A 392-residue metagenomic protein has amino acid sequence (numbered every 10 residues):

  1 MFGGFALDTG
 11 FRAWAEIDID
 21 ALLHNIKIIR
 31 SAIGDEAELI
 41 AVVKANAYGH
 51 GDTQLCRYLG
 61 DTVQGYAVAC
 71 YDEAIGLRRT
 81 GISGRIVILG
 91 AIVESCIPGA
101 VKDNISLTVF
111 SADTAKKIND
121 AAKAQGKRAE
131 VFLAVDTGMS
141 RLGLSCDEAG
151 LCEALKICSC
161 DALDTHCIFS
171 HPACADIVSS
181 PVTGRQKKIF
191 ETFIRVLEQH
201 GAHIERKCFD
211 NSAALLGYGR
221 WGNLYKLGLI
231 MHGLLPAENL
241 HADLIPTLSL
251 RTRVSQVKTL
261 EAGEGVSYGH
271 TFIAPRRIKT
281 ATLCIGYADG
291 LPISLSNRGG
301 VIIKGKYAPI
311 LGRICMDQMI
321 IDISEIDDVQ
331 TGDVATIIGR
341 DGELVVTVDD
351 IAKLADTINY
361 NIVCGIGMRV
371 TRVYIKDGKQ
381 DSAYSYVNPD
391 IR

Functional and structural regions predicted by a protein language model:
F2, D8, A13-I17, A21-H24 (+3 more regions): Active-site-proximal beta-alpha core segment in soluble small-molecule metabolic enzymes
F2-L23, S31, E73, I92-E94 (+3 more regions): Active-site anion/phosphate-binding pocket segments in diverse small-molecule metabolic enzymes
